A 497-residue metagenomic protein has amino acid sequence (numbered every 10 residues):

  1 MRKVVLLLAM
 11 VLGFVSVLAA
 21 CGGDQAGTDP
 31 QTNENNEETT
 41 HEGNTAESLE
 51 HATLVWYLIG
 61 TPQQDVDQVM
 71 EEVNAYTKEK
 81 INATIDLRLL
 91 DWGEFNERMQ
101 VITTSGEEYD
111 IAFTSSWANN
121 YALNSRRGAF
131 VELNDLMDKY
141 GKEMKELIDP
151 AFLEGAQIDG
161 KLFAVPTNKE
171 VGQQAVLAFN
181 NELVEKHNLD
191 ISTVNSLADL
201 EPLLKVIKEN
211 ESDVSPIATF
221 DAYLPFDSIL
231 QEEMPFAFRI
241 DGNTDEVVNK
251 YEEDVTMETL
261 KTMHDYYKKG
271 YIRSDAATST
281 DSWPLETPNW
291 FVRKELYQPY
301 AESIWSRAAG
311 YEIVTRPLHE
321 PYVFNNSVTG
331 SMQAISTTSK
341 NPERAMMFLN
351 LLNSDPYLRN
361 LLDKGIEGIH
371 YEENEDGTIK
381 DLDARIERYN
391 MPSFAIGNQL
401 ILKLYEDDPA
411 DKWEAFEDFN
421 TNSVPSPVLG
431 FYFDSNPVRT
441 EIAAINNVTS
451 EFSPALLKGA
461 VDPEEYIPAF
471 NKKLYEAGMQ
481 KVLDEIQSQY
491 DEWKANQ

Functional and structural regions predicted by a protein language model:
M1-Q25: Sec-dependent N-terminal signal peptides of Gram-positive bacterial secreted proteins and lipoproteins
V17, G22-Q497: Extracytoplasmic/secretory soluble proteins
